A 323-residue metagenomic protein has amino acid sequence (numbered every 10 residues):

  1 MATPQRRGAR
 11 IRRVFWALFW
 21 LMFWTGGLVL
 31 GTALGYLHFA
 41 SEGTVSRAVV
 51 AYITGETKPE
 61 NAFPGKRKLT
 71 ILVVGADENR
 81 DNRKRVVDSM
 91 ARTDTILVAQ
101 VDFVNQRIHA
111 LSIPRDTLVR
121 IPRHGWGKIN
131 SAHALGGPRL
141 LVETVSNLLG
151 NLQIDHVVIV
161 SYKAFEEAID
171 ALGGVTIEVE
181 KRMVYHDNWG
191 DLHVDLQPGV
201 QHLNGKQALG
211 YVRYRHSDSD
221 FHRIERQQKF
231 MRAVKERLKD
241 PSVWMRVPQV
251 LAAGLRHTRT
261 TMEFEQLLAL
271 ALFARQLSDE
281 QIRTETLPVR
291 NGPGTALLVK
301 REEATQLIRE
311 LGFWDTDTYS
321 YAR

Functional and structural regions predicted by a protein language model:
A2-R323: Non-catalytic, solvent-exposed segments at the cell envelope interface
